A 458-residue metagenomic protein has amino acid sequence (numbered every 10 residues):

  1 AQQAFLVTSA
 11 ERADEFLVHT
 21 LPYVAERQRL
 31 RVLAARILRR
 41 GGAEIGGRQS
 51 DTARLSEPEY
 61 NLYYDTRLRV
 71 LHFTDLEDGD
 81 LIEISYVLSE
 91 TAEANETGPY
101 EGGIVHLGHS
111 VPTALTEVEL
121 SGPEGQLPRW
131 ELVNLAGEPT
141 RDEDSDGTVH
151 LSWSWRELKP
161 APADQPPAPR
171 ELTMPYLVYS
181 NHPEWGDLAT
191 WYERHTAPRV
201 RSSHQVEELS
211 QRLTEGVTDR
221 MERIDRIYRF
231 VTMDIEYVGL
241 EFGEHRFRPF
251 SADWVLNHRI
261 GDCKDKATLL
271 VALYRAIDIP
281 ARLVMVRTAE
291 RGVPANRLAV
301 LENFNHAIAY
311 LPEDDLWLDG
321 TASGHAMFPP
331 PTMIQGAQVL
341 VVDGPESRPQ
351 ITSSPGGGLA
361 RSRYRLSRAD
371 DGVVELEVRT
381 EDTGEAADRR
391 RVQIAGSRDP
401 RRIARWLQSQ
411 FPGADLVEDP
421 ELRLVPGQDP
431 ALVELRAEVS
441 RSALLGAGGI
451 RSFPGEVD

Functional and structural regions predicted by a protein language model:
Q2-R27, R69-H72: Ligand-binding face of N-terminal immunoglobulin V-set domains in extracellular IgSF glycoproteins
Q3, D80-I84, V118-L120, I227 (+3 more regions): Cysteine-centered nucleophilic/redox motifs
H19-D51, P112-R129, V392-D419, D458: Solvent-exposed beta-hairpin/edge-strand motifs
R29, A34-I104, A136-M174, R363-R365 (+2 more regions): A surface-exposed beta-strand-loop module
R67-H72, T196, L209-T218, A252-I260 (+2 more regions): Second-shell loop/turn segments in exported
V87-G102, H106-H245, D370-I394, L444-G448: Secretory-pathway-linked proteins and extracytosolic
L240, K264-S353: Hydrophobic/aromatic-rich core segments of domains that either
V342-G446, I450-R451: Long hydrophobic segments that form regular secondary structure
